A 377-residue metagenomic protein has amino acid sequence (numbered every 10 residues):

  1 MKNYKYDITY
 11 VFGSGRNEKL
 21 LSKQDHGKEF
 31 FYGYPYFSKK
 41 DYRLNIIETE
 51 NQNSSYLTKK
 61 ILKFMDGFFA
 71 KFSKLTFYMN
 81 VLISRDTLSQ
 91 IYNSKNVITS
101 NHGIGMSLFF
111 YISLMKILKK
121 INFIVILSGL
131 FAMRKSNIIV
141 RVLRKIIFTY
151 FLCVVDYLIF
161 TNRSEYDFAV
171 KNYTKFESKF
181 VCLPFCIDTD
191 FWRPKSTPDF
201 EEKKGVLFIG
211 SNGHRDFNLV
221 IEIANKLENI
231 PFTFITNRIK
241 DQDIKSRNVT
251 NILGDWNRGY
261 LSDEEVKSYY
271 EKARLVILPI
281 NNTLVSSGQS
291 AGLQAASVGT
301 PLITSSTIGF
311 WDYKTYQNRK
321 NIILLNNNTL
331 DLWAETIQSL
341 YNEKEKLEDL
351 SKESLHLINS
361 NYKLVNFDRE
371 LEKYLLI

Functional and structural regions predicted by a protein language model:
R85-N93, L118, I138-L158: Membrane-proximal helix-turn-helix segments that form the acceptor-binding/catalytic region of lipid-linked
V155-S178, T189-F191: A short, active-site helix/loop in glycosyltransferases that binds the activated sugar's phosphate group
K171, P184-K203, I244: Acidic anion/phosphate-binding donor-loop and adjacent secondary structure in glycosyltransferase catalytic cores
P198-V266: Conserved catalytic-core segment of nucleotide-activated headgroup transferases in glycan assembly
S211, Y316-L330, S339-K344: Conserved acidic donor-binding segment of nucleotide-sugar-dependent glycosyltransferases
S268-S287, T300: Acidic donor-binding loop of glycosyltransferase active sites
L332, S339, K346-S360: A short, well-ordered alpha-helix in the C-terminal region of glycosyltransferases
S339, E343, S360-I377: C-terminal alpha-helical cap of glycosyltransferases
